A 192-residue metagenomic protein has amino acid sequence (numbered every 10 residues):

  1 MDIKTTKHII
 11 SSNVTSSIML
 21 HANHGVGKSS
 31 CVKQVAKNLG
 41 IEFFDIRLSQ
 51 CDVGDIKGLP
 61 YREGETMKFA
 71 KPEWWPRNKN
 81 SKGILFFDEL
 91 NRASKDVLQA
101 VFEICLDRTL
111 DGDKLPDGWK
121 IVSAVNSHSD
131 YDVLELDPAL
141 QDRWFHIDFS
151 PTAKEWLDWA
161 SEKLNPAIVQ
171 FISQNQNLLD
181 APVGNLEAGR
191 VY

Functional and structural regions predicted by a protein language model:
M1-Y192: C-terminal regulatory/interaction module of P-loop NTP-utilizing enzymes
